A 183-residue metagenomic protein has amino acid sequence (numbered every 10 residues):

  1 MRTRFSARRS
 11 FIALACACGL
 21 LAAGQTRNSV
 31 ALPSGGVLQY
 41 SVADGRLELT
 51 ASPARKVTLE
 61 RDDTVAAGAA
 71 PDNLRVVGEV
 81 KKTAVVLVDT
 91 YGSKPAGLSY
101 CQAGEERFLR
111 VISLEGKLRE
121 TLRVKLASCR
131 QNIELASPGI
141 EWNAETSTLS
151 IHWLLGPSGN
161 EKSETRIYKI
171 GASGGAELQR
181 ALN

Functional and structural regions predicted by a protein language model:
R2-L14: Bacterial N-terminal signal peptides that target proteins for export
A15-A23: Hydrophobic h-region of N-terminal signal peptides that target proteins for export in Gram-negative bacteria
A23-R46, R119, R123-N183: Acidic, small-residue rich beta-repeat scaffolds with periodic aromatic anchors
Q39, A96-G104, S158-G159: Short consensus segments that form the blades of beta-propeller domains, in both extracellular/periplasmic
R46-P53: Beta-propeller domains
A70-V80, S137-N143: Beta-propeller blade termini
E79-A96, S147-H152: Acidic/hydrophobic-patterned starts of short beta strands in beta-sheet-rich repeat architectures
C101-G116, I167-A172: Beta-propeller blade signature
